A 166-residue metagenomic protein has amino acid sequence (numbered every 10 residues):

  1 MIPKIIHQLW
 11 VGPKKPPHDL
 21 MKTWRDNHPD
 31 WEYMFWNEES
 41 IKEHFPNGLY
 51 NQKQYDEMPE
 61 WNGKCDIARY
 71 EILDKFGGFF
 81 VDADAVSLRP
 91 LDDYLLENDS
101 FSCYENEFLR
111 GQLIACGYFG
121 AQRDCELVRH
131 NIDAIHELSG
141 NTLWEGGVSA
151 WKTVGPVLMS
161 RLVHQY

Functional and structural regions predicted by a protein language model:
M1-C65, V81-Y166: Glycosyltransferase-associated regions of secretory-pathway enzymes, highlighting luminal stem/catalytic domains
D66-G78: Small-residue hinge/turn detector
